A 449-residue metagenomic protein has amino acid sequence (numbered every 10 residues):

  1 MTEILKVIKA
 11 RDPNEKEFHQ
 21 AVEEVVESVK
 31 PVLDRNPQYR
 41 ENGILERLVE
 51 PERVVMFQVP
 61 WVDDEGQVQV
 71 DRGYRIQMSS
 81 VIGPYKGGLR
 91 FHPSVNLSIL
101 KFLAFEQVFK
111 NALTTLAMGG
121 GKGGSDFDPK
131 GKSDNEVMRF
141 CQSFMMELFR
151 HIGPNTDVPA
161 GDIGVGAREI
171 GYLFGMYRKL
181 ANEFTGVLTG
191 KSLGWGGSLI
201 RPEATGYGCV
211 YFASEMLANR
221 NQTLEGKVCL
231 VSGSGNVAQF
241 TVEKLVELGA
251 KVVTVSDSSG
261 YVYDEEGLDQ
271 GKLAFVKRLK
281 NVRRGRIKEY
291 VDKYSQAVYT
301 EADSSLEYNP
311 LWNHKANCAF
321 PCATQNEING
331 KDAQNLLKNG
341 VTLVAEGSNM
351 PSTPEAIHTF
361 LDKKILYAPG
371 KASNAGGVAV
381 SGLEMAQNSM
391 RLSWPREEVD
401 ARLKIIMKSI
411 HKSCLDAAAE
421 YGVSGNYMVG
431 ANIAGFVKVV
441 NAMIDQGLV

Functional and structural regions predicted by a protein language model:
M1-A21, M216, C322, N335-V449: Adenosine-phosphate binding glycine-rich loop
K16-H19, R35-N42, T115, I152-G161 (+3 more regions): Flexible, glycine/charged-enriched surface loops at secondary-structure junctions
Q38-Q67: Structured beta-strand/loop patches that form or line metal/cofactor-binding pockets in enzymes
Q67-V108: N-terminal cap/recognition module
H92, N111-E225: Glycine/serine-rich phosphate-binding loop and adjoining beta1-alpha1 elements at the start of nucleotide-handling
T189-S192, G197-K315: Glycine-rich phosphate/diphosphate-binding loop of Rossmann-like nucleotide-binding domains
L306-A316, N326-L343: Rossmann-fold NAD(P) dinucleotide-binding segment
